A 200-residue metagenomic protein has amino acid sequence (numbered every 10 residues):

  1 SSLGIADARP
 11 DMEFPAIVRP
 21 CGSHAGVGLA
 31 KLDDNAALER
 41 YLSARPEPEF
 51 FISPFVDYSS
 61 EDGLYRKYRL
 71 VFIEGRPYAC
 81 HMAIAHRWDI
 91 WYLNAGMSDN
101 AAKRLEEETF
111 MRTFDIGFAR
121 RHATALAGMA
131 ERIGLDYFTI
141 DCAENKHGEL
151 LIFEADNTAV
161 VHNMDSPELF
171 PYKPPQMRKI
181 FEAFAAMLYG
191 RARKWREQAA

Functional and structural regions predicted by a protein language model:
S1-G28: A conserved helix-loop-beta module that forms one wall/lid of the active-site cleft in ATP-utilizing catalytic domains
L3, F55-S59, C142-A143: Short, solvent-exposed loop/turn elements at beta->coil junctions and helix N-caps that rim active or binding pockets
E13, Y65-K67, Y137-T139: Short beta-strand-initiation
A16, F51, Y78-A79, F138 (+1 more regions): Protein kinase-like catalytic core scaffold
S23, G75, N145-G148: Short strand-connecting beta-turns/loops that link adjacent beta-strands
A30-A125, M129: Phosphate-binding site of ATP-dependent enzymes
V71, A143-E144: Well-ordered beta-strand positions
E131-L135, E144-A200: C-terminal active-site "lid" helix and adjoining low-complexity regulatory extension at the edge of ATP-using catalytic
